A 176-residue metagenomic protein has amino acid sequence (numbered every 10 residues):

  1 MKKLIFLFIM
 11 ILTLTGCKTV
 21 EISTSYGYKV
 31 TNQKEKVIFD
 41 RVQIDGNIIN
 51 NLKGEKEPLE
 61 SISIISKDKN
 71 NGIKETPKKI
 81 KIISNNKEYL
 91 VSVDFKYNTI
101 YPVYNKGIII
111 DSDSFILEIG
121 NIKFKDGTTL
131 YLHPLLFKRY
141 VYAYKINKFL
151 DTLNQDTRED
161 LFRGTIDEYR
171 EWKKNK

Functional and structural regions predicted by a protein language model:
M1-T19: Sec-dependent bacterial lipoprotein signal peptides
G16-Q33: Bacterial Sec signal peptide processing site at the extreme N-terminus
T19, K174-K176: Short, solvent-exposed mixed-charge patches
K29, K34-F39, Q43-D45, I49: Core sequence-specific DNA-binding domains of diverse transcription factors
V42-I80: Short, surface-exposed binding/anchoring microloops in extracellular/periplasmic proteins
K56, K69, N86-Y144: Short, solvent-exposed, Trp/other aromatic-anchored flexible loops in extracytoplasmic proteins
G127-W172: Short beta-strand elements
